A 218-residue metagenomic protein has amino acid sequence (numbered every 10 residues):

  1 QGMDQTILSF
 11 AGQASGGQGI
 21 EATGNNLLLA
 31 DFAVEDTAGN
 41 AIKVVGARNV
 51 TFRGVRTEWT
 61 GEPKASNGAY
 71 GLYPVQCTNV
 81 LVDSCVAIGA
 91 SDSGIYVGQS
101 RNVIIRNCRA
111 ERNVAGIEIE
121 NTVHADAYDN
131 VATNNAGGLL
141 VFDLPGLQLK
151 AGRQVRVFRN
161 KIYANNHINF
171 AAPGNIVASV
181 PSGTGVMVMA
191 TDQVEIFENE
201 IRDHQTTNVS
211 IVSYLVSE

Functional and structural regions predicted by a protein language model:
Q1-A38, G61: Right-handed parallel beta-helix/beta-spiral solenoid domain characteristic of secreted/periplasmic
Q1-G2, L27-A30, V50-G54, V80-D83 (+6 more regions): All-beta strand scaffolds that present successive hydrophobic residues in beta-strands
Q1-Q5, A11-Q13, T23-N25, A47-R48 (+9 more regions): Beta-strand repeat scaffolds of extracellular/surface proteins
F10-Q18, A38-V44, G61-Y70, S91-G98 (+5 more regions): Short glycine/acidic-rich loop motifs that flank beta-strands on beta-rich extracellular proteins
E21-T23, E35, K43-V45, K64-S66 (+10 more regions): Low-complexity, polar/charged sequence tracts that form flexible coils or short amphipathic helices and often embed
L29, V34, A38-N40, G46-F52 (+2 more regions): A generic tandem-repeat structural signature
V44, G54, D129, L144-P145 (+2 more regions): Extracellular beta-rich repeat passengers
